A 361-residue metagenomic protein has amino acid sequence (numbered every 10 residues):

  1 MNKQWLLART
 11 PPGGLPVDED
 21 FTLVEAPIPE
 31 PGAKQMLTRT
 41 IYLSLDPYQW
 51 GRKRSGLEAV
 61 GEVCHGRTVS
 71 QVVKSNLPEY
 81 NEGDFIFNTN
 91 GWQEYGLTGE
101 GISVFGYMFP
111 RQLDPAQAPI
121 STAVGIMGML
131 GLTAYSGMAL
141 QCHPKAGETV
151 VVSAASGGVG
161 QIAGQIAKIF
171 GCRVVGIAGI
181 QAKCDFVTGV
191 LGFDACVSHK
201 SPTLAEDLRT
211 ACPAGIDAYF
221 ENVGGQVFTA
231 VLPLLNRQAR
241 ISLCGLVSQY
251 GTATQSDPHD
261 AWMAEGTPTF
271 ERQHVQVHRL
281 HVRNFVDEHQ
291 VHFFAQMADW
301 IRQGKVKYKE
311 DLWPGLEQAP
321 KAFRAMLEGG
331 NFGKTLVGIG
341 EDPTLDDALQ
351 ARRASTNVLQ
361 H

Functional and structural regions predicted by a protein language model:
P27-L45, G51-W92: Glycine-rich beta-strand-centered segment in the early N-terminal region that forms part of a ligand/cofactor-binding
G66-Q71, E82-A154: NAD(P)H dinucleotide-binding glycine-rich loop of Rossmann-like/cofactor-binding domains, especially the beta1-alpha1
F85, T149, R173, A239-R240 (+1 more regions): Short glycine-centered segments of the SAM/dcSAM-binding site in methyltransferase folds
F87, V151, V197, Y219-F220: N-terminal Rossmann-like NAD(P) cofactor-binding module of classical short-chain dehydrogenase/reductase
V124-P202, E206-D207: Mid-domain Rossmann-like dinucleotide-binding core that forms the NAD(H)/NADP(H) cofactor-binding site
A211-A218: A glycine-rich helix->loop->beta "capping" turn within Rossmann-like NAD(P)(H)-dependent oxidoreductase domains
Q226-V306, I339-H361: Glycine-rich phosphate-binding loop and adjacent beta-alpha segment of Rossmann(oid) nucleotide-cofactor-binding
